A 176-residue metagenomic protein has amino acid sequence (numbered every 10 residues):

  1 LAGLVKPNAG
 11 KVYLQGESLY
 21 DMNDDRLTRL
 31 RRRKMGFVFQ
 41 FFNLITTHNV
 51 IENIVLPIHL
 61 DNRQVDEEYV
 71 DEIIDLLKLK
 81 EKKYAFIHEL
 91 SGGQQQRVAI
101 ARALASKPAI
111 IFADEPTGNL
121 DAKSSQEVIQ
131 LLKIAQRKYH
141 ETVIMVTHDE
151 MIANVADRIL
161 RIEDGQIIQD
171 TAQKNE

Functional and structural regions predicted by a protein language model:
L1-V155, I159-I162: ABC family nucleotide-binding domain
I159-T171: H-loop (His-switch) and adjacent beta-strand-loop-beta switch element of ABC-type ATPase nucleotide-binding domains
A172-E176: ABC ATPase nucleotide-binding domains
